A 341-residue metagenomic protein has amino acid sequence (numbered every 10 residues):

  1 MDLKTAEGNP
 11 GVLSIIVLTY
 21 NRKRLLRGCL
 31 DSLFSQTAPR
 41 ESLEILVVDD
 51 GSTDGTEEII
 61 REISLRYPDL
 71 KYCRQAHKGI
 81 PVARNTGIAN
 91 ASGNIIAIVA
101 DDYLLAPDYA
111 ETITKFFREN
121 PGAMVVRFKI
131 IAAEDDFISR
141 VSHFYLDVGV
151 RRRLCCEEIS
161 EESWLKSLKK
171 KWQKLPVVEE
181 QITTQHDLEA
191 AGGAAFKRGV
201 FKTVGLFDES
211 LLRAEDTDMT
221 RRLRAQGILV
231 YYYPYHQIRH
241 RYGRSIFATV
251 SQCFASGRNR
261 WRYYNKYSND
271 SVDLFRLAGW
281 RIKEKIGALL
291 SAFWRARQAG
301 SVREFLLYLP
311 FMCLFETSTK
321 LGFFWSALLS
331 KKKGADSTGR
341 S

Functional and structural regions predicted by a protein language model:
D31-S42: Short, acidic, metal-binding catalytic loop of nucleotide-sugar glycosyltransferases
S32, D49-E58, A100-L104: A conserved acidic beta->alpha catalytic loop
Q75-A91, T112: Glycine-rich, basic loop-to-helix element that forms the pyrophosphate-binding segment of sugar-nucleotide handling
I96: Short aromatic/hydrophobic "clamp" motif used to bind/position activated sugar donors
D108-E157: Conserved donor NDP-sugar-binding/catalytic core segment of glycosyltransferases
C156-G199, L212: A recurrent flexible, glycine/aromatic-enriched loop bordering the glycosyltransferase active site that acts as
L188-F196, V200-G205, S210-Q237: A short, conserved alpha-helix in the catalytic core of glycosyltransferases
V230, H236-F315: Active-site-adjacent helix/loop segment of glycosyltransferases that harbors family-specific signature motifs
